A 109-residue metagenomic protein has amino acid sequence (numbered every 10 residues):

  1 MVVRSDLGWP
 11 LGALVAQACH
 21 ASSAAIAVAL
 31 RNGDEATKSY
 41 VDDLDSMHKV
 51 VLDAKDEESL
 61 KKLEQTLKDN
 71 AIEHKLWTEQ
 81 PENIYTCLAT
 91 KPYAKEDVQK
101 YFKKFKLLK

Functional and structural regions predicted by a protein language model:
M1-K109: Positively charged, small/polar-rich N-terminal and surface patches that mediate targeting and assembly and bind
